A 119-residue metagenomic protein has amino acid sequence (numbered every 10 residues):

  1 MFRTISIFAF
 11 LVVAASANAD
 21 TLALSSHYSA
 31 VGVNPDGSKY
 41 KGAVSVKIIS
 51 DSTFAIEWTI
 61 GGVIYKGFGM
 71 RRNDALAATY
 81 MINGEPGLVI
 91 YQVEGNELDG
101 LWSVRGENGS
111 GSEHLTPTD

Functional and structural regions predicted by a protein language model:
M1-S6: Bacterial N-terminal signal peptides that target proteins for export
I7-F8, S29: Short acidic/polar alpha-helix capping motifs at helix-coil junctions
F10-N18: Hydrophobic h-region of N-terminal signal peptides that target proteins for export in Gram-negative bacteria
D20-D119: Central antiparallel beta-sheet cores of small beta-barrel/beta-sandwich binding domains
